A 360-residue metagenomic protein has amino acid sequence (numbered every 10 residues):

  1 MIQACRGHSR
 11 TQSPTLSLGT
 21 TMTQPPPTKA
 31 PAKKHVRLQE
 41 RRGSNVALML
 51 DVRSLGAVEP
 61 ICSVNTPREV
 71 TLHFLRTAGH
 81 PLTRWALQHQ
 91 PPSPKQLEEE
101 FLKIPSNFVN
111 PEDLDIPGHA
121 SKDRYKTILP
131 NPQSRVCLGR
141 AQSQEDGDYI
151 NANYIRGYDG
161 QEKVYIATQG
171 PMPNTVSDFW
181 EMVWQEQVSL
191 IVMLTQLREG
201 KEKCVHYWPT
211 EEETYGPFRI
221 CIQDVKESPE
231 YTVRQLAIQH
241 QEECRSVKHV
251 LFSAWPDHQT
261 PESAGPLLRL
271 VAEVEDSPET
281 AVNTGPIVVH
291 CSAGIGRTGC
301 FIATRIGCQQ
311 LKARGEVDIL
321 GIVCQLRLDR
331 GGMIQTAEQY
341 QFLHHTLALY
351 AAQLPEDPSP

Functional and structural regions predicted by a protein language model:
M1-P360: Cys-based phosphatases of the PTP/DUSP/CDC25 superfamily and their flanking regulatory architecture
